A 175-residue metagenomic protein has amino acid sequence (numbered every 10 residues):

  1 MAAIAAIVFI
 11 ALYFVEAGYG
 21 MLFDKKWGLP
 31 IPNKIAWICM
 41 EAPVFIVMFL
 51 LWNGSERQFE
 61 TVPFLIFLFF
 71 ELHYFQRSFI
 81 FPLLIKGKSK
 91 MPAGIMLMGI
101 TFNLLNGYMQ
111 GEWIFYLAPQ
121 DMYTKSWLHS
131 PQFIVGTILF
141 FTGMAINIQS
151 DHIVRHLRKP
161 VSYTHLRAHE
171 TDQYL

Functional and structural regions predicted by a protein language model:
M1-Y163: Membrane-anchoring alpha-helices and their flanking helix-loop junctions
T164-T171: Conserved small/polar residues in nucleotide/adenosyl-binding loops
Y174: Cationic, low-complexity basic patches in intrinsically disordered or flexible, solvent-exposed regions
